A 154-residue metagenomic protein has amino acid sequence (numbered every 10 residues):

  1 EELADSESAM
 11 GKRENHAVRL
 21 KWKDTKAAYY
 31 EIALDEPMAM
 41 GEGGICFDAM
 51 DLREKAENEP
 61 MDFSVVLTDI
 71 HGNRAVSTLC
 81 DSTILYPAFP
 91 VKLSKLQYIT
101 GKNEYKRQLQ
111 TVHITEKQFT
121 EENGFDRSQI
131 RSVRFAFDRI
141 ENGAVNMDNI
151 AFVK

Functional and structural regions predicted by a protein language model:
E2-A28: Short carbohydrate-recognition loop motifs
S8-M10, V66, L79, R134: Serine/proline-rich low-complexity intrinsically disordered segments, especially terminal tails, linkers
K12, M38-G41, R127: Flexible, charged surface loops at secondary-structure boundaries
W22-E122, I140-N146, A151-V153: Extracellular ligand-binding interfaces
T120-I130: Short glycine/proline/serine/threonine-rich loop/turn segments at secondary-structure transition edges
S128-I140: Internal, hydrophobic beta-strand segments that form the core of beta-sheet-rich folds
